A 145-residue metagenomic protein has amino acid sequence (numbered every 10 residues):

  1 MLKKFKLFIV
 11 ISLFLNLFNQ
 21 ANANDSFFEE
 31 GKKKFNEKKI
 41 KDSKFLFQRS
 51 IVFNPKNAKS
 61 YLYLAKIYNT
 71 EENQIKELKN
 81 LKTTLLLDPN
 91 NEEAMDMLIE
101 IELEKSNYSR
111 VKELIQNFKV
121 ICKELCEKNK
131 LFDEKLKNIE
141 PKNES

Functional and structural regions predicted by a protein language model:
N36-E37, T70-E71, E104, K135-K142: Register position in tetratricopeptide repeats
R49-S50, T83-T84, N117-F118: Canonical positions in the second alpha-helix
Y63, M97, L131-K135: Canonical tetratricopeptide repeat
K112-S145: Terminal, low-structured helical/coil segments at or just beyond the last alpha-helical repeat
